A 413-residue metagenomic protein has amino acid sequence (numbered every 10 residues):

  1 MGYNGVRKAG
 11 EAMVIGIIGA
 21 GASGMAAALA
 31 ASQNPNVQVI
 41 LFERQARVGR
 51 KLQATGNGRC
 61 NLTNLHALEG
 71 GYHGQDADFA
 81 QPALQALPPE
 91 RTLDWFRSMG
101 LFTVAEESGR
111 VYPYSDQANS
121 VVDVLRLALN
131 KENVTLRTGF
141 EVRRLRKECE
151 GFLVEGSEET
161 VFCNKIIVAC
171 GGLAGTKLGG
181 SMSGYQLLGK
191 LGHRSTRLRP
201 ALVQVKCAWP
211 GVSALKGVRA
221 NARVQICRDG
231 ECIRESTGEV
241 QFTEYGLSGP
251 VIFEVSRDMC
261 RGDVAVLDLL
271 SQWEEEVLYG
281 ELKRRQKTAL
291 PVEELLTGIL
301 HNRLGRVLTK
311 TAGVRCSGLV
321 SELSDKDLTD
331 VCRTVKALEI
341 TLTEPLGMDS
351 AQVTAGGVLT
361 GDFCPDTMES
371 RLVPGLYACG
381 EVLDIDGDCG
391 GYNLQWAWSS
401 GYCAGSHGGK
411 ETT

Functional and structural regions predicted by a protein language model:
V14-L41, A404-G409: N-terminal Rossmann-like FAD-binding beta1-loop-alpha1 element of flavoenzymes
G16-I18, F42, V142, V161-K177 (+4 more regions): Short hydrophobic core segments
S32, A46-V48, Q53-A54, L62-E69 (+2 more regions): An anion/pyrophosphate-binding glycine-rich loop and adjacent beta-alpha core in soluble alpha-beta enzymes
N57-A105: Glycine-rich active-site loop/strand segments that organize a redox cofactor
T138, R306-D386: A glycine-rich dinucleotide-binding beta-alpha-beta segment and adjacent secondary-structure elements that constitute
T138-G151: A conserved short coil-to-beta-strand element within the FAD-binding core of flavoproteins
K165-G211: Glycine-rich loop(s) and the adjacent beta-strand/alpha-helix scaffold that form part
A174-L187, L191, D384-T412: A conserved FAD-binding loop/helix module that cradles the flavin
